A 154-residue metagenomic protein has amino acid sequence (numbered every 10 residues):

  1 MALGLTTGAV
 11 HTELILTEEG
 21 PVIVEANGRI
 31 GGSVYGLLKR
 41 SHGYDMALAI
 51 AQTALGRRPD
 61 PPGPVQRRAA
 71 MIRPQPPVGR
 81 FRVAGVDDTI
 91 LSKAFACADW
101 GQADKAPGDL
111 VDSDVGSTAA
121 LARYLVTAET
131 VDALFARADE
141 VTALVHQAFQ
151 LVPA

Functional and structural regions predicted by a protein language model:
M1-T12, E18, N27-R82: Active-site "cap" helix and flanking loop/linker of ATP-utilizing ligase/carboxylase catalytic domains
G20-V22: Conserved protein kinase catalytic/activation segment
A51-A154: Peripheral (often C-terminal) accessory segments that flank ATP-dependent C-N-forming ligase machineries
